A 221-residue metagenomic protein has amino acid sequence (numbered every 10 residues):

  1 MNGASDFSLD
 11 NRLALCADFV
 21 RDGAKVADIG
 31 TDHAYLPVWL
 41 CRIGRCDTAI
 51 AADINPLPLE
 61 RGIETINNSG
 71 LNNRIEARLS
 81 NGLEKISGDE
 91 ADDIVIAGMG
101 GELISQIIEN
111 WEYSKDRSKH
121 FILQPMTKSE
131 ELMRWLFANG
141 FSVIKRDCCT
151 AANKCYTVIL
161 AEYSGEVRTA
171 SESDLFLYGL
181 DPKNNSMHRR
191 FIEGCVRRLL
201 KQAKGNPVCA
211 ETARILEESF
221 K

Functional and structural regions predicted by a protein language model:
M1-G23, V38: S-adenosyl-L-methionine
N2-N11, E84-K85, E90, E102-K221: Class I S-adenosyl-L-methionine
G23-D32: Conserved class I S-adenosyl-L-methionine
H33-C46: Conserved SAM-binding loop of SAM-dependent methyltransferases across substrates and taxa, primarily the Class I
T48-D53: Conserved SAM-binding motif I beta-strand of class I
N55-L57: Conserved SAM/SAH-binding beta-strand->alpha-helix loop
E60-D89: S-adenosyl-L-methionine
A91-G98: Short SAM/SAH-binding signature in class I
